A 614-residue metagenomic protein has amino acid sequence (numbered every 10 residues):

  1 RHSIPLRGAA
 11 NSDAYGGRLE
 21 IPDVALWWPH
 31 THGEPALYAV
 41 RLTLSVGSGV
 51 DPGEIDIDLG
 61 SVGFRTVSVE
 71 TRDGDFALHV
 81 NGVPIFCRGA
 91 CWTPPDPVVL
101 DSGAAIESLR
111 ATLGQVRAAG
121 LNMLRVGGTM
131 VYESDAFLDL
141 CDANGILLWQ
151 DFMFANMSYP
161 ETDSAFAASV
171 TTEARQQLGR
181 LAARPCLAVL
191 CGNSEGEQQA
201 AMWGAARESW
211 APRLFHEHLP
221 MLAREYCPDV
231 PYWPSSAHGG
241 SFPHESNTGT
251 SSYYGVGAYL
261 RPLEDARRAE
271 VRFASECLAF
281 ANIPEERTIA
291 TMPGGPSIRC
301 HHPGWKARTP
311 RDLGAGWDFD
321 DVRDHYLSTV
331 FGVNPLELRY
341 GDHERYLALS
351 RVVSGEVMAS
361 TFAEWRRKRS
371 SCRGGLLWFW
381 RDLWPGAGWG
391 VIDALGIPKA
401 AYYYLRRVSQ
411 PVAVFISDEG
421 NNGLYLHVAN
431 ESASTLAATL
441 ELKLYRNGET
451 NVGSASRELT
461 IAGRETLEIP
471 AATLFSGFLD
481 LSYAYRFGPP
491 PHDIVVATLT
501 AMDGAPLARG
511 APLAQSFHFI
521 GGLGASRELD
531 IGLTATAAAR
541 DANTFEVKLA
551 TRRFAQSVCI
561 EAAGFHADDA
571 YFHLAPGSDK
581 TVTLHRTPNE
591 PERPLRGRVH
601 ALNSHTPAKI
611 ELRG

Functional and structural regions predicted by a protein language model:
R1-M123, K368, C372, I397 (+1 more regions): Secreted/periplasmic carbohydrate-active enzymes, especially glycoside hydrolases
A25, G53-M157, A167-V189, R311-V352: Active-site-adjacent substrate/metal-binding segments within catalytic domains of carbohydrate-active enzymes
Y38, G82, C141, L190 (+5 more regions): Conserved, mostly hydrophobic/aromatic
T43-S45, A136, L140-N144, R180 (+5 more regions): Alpha-helical structural signal in soluble globular domains
E54-D56, L178-P303: Active-site region of glycoside hydrolase catalytic domains
E70, P94-P97, V131-S134, N156-S158 (+7 more regions): Flexible loop/turn segments at secondary-structure boundaries
F86-G89, M123-V126, L147-Q150, A188-G192 (+4 more regions): Structural recognition of the beta-strand scaffold that forms the well-ordered cores of secreted hydrolase catalytic
A223-R224, L260-L436: Substrate-binding clefts and catalytic carboxylate motifs of secreted carbohydrate-active enzymes
